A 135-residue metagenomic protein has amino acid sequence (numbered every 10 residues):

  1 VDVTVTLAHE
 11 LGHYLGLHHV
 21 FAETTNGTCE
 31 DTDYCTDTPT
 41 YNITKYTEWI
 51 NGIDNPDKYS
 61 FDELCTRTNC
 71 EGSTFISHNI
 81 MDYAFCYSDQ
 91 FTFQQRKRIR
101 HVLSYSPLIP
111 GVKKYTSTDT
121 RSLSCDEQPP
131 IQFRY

Functional and structural regions predicted by a protein language model:
V1-A8, Y14-Y135: Extracellular (secreted or membrane-anchored) zinc-dependent metallopeptidases, primarily metzincins but also closely
